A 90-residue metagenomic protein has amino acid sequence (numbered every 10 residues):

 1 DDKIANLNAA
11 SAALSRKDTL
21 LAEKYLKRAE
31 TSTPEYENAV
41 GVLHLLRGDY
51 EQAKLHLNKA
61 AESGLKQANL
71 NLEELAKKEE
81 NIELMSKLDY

Functional and structural regions predicted by a protein language model:
D1, S32-T33, G64-L65: Short helix-capping/linker turns of helical repeat alpha-solenoids
